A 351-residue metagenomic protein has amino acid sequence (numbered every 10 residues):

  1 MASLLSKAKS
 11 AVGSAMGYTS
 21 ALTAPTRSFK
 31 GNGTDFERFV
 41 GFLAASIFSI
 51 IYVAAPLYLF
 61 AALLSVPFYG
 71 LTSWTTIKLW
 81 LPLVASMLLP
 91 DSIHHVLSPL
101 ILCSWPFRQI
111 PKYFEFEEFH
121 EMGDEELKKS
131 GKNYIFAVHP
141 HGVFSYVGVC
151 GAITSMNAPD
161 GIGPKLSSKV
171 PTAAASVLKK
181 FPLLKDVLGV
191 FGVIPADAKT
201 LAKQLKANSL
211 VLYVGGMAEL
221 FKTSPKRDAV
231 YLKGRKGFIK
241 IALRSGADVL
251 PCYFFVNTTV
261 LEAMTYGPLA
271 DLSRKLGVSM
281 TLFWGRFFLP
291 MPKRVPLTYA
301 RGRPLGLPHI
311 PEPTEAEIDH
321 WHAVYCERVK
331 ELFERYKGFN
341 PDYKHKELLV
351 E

Functional and structural regions predicted by a protein language model:
A2-R27, R38-G41, A45-Y52, R108 (+2 more regions): Short hydrophobic helices that act as membrane-entry/anchoring signals
A2-T26, A202-E351: Non-catalytic C-terminal accessory region of glycerolipid acyltransferases and related lyso-lipid remodeling enzymes
L5-A24, P67-H94, C103, P341: Extended, polar/charged low-complexity intrinsically disordered and coiled-coil segments in eukaryotic
G13, R27-M87: Alpha-helical bilayer-embedded segments of polytopic membrane proteins, i.e., transmembrane/intramembrane helices
T75-F107, K128-A207, G216-K233: Catalytic core of membrane glycerolipid acyltransferases/transacylases, capturing the structured, soluble-facing
R108-I110, E117-F119, P140: Membrane-interface segments at or immediately adjacent to transmembrane helices that form the boundary between
E115-L127: Cytochrome P450 catalytic-domain "roof"
F119-E121, A173-A175, A196-A198, G302 (+1 more regions): Conserved beta-strand termini and adjacent loop/short-helix elements that scaffold enzyme active sites in alpha/beta
